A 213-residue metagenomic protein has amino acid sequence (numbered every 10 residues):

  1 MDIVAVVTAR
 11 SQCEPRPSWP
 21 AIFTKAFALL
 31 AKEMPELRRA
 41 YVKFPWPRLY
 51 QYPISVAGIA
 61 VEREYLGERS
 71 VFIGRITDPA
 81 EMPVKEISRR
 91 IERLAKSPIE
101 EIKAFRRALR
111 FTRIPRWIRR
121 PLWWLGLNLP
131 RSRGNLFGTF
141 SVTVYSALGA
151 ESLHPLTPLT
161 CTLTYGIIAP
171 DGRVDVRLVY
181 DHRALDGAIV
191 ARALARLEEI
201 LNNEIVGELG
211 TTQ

Functional and structural regions predicted by a protein language model:
M1-Q213: C-terminal catalytic/motor cores of large multi-domain enzyme assemblies
